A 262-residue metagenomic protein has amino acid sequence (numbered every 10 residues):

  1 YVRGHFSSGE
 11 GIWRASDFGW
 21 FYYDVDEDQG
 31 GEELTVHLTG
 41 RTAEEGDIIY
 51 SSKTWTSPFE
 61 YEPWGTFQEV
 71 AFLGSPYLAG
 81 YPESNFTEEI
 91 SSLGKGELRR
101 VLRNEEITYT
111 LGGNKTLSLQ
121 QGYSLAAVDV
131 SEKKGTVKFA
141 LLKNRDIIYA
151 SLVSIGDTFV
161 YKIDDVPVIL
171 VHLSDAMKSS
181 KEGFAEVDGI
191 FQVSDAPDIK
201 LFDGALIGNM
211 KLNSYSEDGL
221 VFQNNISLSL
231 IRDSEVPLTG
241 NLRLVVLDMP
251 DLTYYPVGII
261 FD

Functional and structural regions predicted by a protein language model:
Y1-D262: Surface-exposed, beta-sheet-biased, low-hydrophobicity segments with strongly acidic/polar composition
